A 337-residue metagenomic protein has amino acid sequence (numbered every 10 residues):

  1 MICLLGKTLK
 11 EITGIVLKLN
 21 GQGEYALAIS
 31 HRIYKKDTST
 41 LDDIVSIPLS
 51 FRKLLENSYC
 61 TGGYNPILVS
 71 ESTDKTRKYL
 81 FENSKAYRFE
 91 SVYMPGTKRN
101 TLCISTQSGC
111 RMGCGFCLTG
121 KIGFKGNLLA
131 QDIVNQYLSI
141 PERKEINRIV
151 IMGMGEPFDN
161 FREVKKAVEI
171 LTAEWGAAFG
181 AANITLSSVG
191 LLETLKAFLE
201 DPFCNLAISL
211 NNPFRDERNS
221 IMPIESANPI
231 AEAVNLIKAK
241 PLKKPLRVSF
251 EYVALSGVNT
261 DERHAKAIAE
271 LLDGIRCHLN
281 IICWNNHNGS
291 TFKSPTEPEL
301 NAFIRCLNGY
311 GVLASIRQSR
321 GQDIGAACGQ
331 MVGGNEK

Functional and structural regions predicted by a protein language model:
M1-F89, K238-R247, Y252-K337: Auxiliary Fe-S-binding modules of radical SAM enzymes
S70-S72, S105-T106, S187, S209: Short linear Ser/Thr-Pro motifs
R77, F89, N100-I104, M112 (+1 more regions): Generic beta-strand structural signal
A86-M94, K98: P-loop NTP-binding catalytic core
P95-D132: Canonical Radical SAM [4Fe-4S] cluster-binding loop centered on the CxxxCxxC motif and its immediate flanking residues
Q131, N135-R143: Ferredoxin-type iron-sulfur electron-transfer modules in oxidoreductases and energy-metabolism complexes
E142-R148, G153-R317: Conserved AdoMet/S-adenosylmethionine-binding subsite of the radical SAM
